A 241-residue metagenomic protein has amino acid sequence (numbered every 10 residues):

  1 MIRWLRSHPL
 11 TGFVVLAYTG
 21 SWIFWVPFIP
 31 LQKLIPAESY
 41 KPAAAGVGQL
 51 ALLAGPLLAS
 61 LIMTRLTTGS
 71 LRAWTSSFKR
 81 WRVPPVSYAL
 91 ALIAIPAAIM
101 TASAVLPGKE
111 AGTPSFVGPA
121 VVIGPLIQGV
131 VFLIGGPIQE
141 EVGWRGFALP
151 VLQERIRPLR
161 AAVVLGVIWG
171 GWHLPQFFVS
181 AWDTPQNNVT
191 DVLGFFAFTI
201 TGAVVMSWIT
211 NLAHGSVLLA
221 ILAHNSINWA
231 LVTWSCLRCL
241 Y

Functional and structural regions predicted by a protein language model:
I2-P137, L165, V232-Y241: Specific transmembrane helices
L10-V14, Y88, F147, A161-A162 (+1 more regions): Alpha-helical transmembrane segments and their helix-entry boundary regions
V26, V163, N187-Y241: Functionally important transmembrane alpha-helices
T101, A148, G202-M206: Hydrophobic/aromatic residues in alpha-helical transmembrane segments
I123-G129, F178-N188, I209-N211, G215: Short juxtamembrane and helix-loop transition motifs at transmembrane-helix boundaries in membrane proteins
P125, L133-I138, G170, F195-I200: Residue-level hotspots within the lipid-embedded alpha helices of multi-pass solute transporters
Q139-G166, S207, N211-S216: Membrane-interface helix/loop boundary segments of multi-pass membrane proteins
L159, G166-N188: Membrane-helix boundary elements
